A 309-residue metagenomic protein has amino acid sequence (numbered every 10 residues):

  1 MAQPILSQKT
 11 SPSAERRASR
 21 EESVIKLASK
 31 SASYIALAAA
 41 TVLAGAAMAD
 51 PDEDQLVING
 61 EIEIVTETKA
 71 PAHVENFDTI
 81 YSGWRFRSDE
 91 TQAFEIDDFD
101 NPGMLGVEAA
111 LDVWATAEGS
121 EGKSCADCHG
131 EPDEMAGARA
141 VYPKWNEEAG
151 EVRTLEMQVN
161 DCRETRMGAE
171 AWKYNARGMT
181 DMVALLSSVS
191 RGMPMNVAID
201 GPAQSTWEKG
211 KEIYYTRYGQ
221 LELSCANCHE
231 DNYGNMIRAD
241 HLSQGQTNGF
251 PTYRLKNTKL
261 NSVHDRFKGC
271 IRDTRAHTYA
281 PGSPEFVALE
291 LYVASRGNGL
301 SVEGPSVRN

Functional and structural regions predicted by a protein language model:
M1-S23: N-terminal amphipathic/basic-hydrophobic helices that include classical n-h-c signal peptides and signal-anchor
I5-L6, A40-G106, P143-E208, K256-T278 (+2 more regions): Post-cleavage N-terminal segment of exported redox proteins
R17-I35: Bacterial N-terminal signal peptides that target proteins for export
V107-A109, V113-A115: N-terminal carbohydrate-binding/catalytic regions of secreted carbohydrate-active enzymes
E118-D133, M182, G210, Q220-N232 (+2 more regions): The canonical Cys-X-X-Cys-His
S120-A126, R238-H241, V307-R308: Extended intrinsically disordered, low-complexity coil regions enriched in Ser, Thr, Gly, Ala and often Pro
A136-P143, I237-S243: Short cysteine/histidine-rich zinc-coordinating motifs and their immediately flanking basic loops
S188-D240: Extended amphipathic alpha-helical interaction segments
